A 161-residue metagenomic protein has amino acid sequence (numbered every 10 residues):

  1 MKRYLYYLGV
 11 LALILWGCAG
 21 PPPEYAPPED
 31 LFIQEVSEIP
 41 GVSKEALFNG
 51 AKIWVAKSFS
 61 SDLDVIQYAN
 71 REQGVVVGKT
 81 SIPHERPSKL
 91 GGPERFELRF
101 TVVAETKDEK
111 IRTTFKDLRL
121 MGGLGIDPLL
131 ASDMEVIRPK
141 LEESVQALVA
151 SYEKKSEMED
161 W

Functional and structural regions predicted by a protein language model:
K2-V10: Sec-dependent signal peptide recognition, specifically the positively charged N-region followed immediately by
L15-G17: C-terminal motif of bacterial Sec signal peptides marking the signal peptidase cleavage site
A19-W161: Ser/Thr-rich, low-complexity intrinsically disordered terminal regions
